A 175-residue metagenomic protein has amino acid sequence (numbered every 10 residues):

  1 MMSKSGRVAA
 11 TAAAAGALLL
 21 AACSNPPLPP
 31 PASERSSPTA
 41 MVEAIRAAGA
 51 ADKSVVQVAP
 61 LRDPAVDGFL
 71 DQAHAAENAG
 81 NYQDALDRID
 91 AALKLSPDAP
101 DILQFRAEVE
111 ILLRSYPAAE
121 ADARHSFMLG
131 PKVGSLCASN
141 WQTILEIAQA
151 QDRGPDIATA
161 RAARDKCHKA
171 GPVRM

Functional and structural regions predicted by a protein language model:
A17-M41: Bacterial Sec signal peptide processing site at the extreme N-terminus
A59-D84, V173: Alpha-helical segment of the N-proximal tetratricopeptide repeat
A91-A92, H125-S126, R164: Canonical positions in the second alpha-helix
I102, L136, N140, V173-R174: TPR alpha-solenoid repeat register
